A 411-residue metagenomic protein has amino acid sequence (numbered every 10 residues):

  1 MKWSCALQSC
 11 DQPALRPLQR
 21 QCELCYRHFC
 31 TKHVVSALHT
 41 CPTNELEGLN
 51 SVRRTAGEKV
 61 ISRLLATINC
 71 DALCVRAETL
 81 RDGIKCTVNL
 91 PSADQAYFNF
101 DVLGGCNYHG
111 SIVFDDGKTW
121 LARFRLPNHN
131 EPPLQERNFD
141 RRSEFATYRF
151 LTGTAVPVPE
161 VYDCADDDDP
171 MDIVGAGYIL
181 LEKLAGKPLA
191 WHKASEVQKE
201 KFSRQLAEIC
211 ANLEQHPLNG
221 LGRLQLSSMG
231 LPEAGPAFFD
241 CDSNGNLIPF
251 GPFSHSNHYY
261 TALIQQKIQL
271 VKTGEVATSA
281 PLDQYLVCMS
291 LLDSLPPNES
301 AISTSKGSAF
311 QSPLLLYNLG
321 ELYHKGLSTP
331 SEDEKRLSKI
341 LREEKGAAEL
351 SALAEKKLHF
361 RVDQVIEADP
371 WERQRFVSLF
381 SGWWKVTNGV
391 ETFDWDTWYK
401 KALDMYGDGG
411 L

Functional and structural regions predicted by a protein language model:
M1-L24, H28, K32, S36-A37 (+1 more regions): Cys/His-rich Zn2+-binding "zinc-finger" mini-domains, especially FYVE domains and B-box/RING-like TRIM modules
S4, H28, K32-H33, T40 (+7 more regions): Alpha-helical recognition domains of nuclear gene-regulatory proteins
P17-C25, F29-C30, G177, E182-G186 (+2 more regions): Internal, well-ordered interaction modules that form the hydrophobic cores of assembly/scaffold domains in eukaryotic
A37-P42, G220-L224: Juxtamembrane interfacial secondary-structure elements that flank transmembrane helices in multi-pass membrane proteins
H39, N44-E45, R125-P132, F139-R142 (+4 more regions): Aromatic/acidic cage segments in peptide-binding pockets
L46-F98: Juxta-kinase regulatory segment immediately upstream of eukaryotic protein kinase catalytic domains
Q95-V276: ATP-binding pocket architecture of kinase catalytic cores
K187-P188, N212, G220-L411: Intrinsically disordered, low-complexity intracellular terminal segments
